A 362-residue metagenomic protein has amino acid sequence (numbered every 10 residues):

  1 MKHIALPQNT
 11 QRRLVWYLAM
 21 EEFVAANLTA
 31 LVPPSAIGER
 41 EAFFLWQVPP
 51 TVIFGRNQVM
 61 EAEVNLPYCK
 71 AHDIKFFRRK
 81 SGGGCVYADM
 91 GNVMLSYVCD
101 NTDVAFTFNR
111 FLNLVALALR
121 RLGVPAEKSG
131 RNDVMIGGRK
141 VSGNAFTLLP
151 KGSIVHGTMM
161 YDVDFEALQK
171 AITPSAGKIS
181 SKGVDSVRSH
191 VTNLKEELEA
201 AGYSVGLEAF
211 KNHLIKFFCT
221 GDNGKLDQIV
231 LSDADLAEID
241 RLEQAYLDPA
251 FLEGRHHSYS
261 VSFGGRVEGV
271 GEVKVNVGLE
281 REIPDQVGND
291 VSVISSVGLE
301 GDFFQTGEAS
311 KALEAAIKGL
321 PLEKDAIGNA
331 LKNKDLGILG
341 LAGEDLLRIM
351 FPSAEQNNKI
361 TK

Functional and structural regions predicted by a protein language model:
M1-M60, F146, D185, V191-N276 (+2 more regions): Active-site loop/lid in soluble adenylation, ligation, and acyl-transfer enzymes
F23, N27, L114-L122, H213-G221 (+4 more regions): Generic non-transmembrane alpha-helical segments
A30-I37, L279-V293, Q356-K359: Intrinsic disorder/low-complexity segments
F43-Q47, V86, A126-K128: Short beta-strand
E61-C85: Active-site cofactor/substrate anionic-group-binding motifs, chiefly glycine- and Lys/Arg-rich phosphate-binding loops
M90-G202, L214, R241-E282, V287-D302: Catalytic beta-strand/loop module used to bind and position nucleotide/cofactor moieties in cofactor-attachment
G123-R131, G221-L236, K324-N329, I338: Flexible, glycine/charged-enriched surface loops at secondary-structure junctions
V293-K362: Active-site- and interface-proximal helix/loop "cap" or "latch" segments in soluble metabolic and energy-transducing
